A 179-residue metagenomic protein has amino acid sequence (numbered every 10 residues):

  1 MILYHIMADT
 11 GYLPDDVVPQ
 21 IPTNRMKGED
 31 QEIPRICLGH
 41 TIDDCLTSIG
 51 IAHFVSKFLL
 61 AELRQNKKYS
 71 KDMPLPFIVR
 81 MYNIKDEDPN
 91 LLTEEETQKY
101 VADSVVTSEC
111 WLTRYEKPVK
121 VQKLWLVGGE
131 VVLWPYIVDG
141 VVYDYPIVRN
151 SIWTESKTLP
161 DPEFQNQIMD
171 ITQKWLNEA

Functional and structural regions predicted by a protein language model:
M1, I6-E29: Short aromatic-glycine-(Arg/Gly/Cys) micro-motifs in beta-strand/loop hairpins
H5-I6, C37-G39: Short hydrophobic-aromatic micro-motifs
K27-I36, I42-A179: Conserved NAD+-utilizing ADP-ribose enzyme module
